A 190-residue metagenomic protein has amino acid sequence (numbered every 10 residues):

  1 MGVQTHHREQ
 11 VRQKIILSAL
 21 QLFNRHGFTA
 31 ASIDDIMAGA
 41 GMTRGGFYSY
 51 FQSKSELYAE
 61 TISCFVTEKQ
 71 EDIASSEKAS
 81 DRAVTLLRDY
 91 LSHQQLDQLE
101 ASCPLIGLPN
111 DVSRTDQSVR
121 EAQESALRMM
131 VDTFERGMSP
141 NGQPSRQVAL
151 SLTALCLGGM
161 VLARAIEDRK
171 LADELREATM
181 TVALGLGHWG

Functional and structural regions predicted by a protein language model:
M1-H26, A30-M42, E56: Basic, helix-initiating cap at the start of DNA-binding domains
V11, K54, T61, F65 (+3 more regions): Hydrophobic/aromatic residues within well-ordered alpha-helical segments
F23, S32-I33, R44, K54 (+3 more regions): Amphipathic alpha-helical segments enriched in hydrophobic/aromatic and basic residues that form the DNA-contacting
G41-F51: Short hydrophobic/aromatic patch on the recognition helix
E60, E71-S102, A149: Hydrophobic alpha-helical connector segments
T85-L86, L96-E124: Amphipathic alpha-helical segments used for helix-helix packing
L87-L91, L105-P109, L152, C156-G159: Short alpha-helical scaffolding segments that buttress acidic/His motifs in well-ordered protein cores
Q117-S125, M138-G190: Hydrophobic/aromatic-rich alpha-helical bundle segments in the mid-to-C-terminal region
